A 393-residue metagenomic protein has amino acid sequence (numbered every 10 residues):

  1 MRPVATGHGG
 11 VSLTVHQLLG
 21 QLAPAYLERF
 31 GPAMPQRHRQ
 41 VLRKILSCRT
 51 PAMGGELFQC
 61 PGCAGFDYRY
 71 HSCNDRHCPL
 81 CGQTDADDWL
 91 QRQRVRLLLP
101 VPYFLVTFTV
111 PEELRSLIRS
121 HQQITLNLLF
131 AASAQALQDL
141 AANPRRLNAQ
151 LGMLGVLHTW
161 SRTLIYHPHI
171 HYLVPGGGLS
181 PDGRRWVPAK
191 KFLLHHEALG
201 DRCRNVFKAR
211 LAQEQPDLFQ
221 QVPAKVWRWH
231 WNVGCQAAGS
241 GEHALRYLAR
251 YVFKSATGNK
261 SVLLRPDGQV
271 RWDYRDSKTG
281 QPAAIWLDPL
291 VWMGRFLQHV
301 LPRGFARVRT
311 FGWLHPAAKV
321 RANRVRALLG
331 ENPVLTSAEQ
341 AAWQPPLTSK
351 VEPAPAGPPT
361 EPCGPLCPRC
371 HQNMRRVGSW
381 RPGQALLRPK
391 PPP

Functional and structural regions predicted by a protein language model:
M1-P393: Beta->alpha loop/short-helix hinge microenvironment recognizer with preference for catalytic Tyr/His contexts
